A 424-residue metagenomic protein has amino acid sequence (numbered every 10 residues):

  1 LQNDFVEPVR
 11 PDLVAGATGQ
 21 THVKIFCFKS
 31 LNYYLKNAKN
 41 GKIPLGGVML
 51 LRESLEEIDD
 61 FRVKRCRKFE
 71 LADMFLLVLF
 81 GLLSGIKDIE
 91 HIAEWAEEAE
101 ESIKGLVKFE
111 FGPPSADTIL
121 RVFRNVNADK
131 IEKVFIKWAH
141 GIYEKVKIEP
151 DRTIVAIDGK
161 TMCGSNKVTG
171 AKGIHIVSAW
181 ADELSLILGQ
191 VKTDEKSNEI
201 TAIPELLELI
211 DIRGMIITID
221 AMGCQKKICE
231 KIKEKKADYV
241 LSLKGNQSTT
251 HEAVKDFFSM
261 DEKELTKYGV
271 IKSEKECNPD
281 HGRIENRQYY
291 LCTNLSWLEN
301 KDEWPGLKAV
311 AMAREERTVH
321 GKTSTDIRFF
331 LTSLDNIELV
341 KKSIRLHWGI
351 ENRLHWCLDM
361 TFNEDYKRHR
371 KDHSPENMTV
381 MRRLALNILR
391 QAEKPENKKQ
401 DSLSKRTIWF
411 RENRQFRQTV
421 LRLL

Functional and structural regions predicted by a protein language model:
F26, S30, I58, A99 (+1 more regions): A short, flexible helix-boundary coil/loop motif
G41-L76: Basic, short loop/linker segments at the boundary and entry of helix-turn-helix/winged-helix-like folds
K68-V134, I219-Q225, I232, A385: Short, positively charged, Gly/Tyr-enriched micro-motifs that form contact patches at catalytic or ligand/partner
L77, I92, S115, D158 (+7 more regions): Mobile genetic element proteins and their domesticated derivatives, centered on retroelements and DNA transposons
F109-V168: Active-site- or DNA-interface-adjacent structural scaffold in DNA-acting proteins
I142-T218, C224-A237, K244: Polybasic low-complexity intrinsically disordered regions
K244-R345: An anionic, glycine-rich sequence signature occurring as long contiguous blocks
A311-A385: A C-terminal functional module that forms or caps the active site or interfaces directly with catalytic machinery
